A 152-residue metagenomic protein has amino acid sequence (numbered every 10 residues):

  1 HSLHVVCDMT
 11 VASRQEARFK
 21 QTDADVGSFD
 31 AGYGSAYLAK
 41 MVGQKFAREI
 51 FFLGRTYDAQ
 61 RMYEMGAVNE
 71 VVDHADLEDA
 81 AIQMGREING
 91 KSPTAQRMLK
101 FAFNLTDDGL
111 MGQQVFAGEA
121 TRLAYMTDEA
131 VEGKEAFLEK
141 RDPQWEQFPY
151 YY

Functional and structural regions predicted by a protein language model:
H1-F51, M65, A80, M84: CoA-thioester-processing core
M9, E49, L53-R55, R61 (+2 more regions): Well-ordered beta-strand positions
A12-A17, V68-V115, D128, W145-Y152: C-terminal long alpha-helix characteristic of the crotonase
S35, Q44-A47, G85, A95-L99 (+2 more regions): A general structural signal for well-ordered alpha-helical segments in protein cores
Q44-R48, Y57-E64, S92-R97: Short, structured loop/turn "capping" segments at alpha-beta junctions
I50, A102, T106, E119-Y125: Helix-loop "lid/cap" segments that line or gate small-molecule binding pockets
E132-E146: K/E-rich alpha-helical interaction surfaces of small helical-bundle regulatory domains
